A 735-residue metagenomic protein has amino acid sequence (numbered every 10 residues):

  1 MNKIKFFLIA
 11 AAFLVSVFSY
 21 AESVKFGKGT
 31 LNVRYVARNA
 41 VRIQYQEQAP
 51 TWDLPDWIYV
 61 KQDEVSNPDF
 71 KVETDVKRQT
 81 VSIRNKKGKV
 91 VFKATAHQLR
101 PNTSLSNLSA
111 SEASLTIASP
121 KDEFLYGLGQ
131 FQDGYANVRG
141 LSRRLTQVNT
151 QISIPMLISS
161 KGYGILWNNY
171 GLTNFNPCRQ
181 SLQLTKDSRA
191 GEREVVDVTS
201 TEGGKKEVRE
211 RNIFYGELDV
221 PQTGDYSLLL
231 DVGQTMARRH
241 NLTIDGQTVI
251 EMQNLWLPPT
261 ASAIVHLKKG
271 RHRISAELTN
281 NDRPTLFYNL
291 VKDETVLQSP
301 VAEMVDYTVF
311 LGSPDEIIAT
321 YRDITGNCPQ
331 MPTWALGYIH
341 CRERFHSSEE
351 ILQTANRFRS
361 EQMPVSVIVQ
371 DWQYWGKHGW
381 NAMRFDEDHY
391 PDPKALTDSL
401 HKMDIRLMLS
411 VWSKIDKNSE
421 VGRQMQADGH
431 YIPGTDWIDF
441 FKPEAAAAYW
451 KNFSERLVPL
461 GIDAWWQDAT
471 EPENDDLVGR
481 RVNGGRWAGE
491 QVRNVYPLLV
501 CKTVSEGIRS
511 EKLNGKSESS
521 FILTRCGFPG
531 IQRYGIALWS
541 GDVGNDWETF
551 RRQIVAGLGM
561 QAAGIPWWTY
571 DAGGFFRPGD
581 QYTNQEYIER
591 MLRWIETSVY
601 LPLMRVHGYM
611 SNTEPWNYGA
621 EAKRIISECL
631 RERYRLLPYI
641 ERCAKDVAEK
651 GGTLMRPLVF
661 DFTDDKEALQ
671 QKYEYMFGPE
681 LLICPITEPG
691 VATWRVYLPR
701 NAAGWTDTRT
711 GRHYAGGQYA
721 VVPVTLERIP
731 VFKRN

Functional and structural regions predicted by a protein language model:
M1-L8: Bacterial N-terminal signal peptides that target proteins for export
A11-S19: Hydrophobic h-region of N-terminal signal peptides that target proteins for export in Gram-negative bacteria
S23, D63-E217, P221-Q330, R342-E343 (+4 more regions): Catalytic and substrate-binding clefts that recognize carbohydrates or anionic sugar/phosphate headgroups
G27-K28, R34, Q362, S399 (+5 more regions): Carbohydrate-binding surfaces of carbohydrate-active enzymes
Y35-N39: Residue-level recognition of beta-strand termini and adjacent short loop/turns
Q48, E251, A261-A263, R283-L286 (+2 more regions): Aromatic- and carboxylate-enriched substrate-binding clefts and catalytic-loop regions of carbohydrate-active enzymes
K71, T80, P155, G162-I165 (+23 more regions): Beta-sheet entry/capping signal
K161-Y163, Y170-L172, G233-M236, T279-N281 (+14 more regions): Short, glycine-/Ser/Thr-/acidic-enriched flexible segments
